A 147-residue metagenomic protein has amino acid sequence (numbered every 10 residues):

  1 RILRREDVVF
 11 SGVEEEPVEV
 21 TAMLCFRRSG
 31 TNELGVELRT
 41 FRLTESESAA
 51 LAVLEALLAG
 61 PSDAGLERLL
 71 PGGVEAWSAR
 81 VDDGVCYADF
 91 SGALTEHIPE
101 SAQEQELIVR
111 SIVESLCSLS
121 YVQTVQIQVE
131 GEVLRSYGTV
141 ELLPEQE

Functional and structural regions predicted by a protein language model:
R1-E147: Bimodal "functional hotspot" detector
